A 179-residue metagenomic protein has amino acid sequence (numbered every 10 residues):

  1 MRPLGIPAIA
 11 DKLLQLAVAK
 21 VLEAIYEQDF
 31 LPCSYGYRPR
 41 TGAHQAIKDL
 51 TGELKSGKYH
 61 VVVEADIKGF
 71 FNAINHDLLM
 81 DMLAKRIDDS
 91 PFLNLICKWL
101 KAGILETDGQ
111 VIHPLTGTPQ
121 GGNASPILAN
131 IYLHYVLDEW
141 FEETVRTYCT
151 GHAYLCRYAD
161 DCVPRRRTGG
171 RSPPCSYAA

Functional and structural regions predicted by a protein language model:
M1: Phosphate/adenylate-binding "loop-and-lid" substructures adjacent to NTP/NAD/dNTP-binding pockets in NTP-dependent
L4-D11, Q15-A17, Q28: Hydrophobic alpha-helical hairpins/lids featuring a short glycine-rich hinge
I6, L16-A19, G42, D161: General helical structural elements
L13-V21, L128-A129: Active/ligand-binding-proximal structured segments within catalytic/core domains that scaffold catalytic residues
D29-S34, R38-T41, Q45-D49, E53-A179: Conserved polymerase palm-domain catalytic core
